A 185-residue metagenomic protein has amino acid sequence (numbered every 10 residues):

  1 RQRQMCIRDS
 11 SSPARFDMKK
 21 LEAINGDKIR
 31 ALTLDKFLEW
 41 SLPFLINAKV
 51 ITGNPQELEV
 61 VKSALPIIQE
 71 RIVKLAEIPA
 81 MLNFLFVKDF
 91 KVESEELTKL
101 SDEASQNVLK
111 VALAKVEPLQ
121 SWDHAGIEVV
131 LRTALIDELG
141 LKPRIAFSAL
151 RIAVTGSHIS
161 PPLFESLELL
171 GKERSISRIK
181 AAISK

Functional and structural regions predicted by a protein language model:
Q2-I7: Short, small-residue-biased leader/transition segments that mark boundaries at the very start of proteins
S11-D17, P55-V61, D137-I145, H158: Structural motif
S12-F16, I29-T33, F37: Short, contiguous, pocket-lining structural segments that sit at or immediately flank catalytic/ligand-binding sites
R30-L32, V50, A76, G156-F164: Short helix-capping/linker segments at secondary-structure and domain boundaries
L34-L139: Small-residue-rich helix-loop
W122-S184: Charged substrate- and nucleic-acid-binding regions of tRNA-handling and nucleotidyl-transfer enzymes, centered on
